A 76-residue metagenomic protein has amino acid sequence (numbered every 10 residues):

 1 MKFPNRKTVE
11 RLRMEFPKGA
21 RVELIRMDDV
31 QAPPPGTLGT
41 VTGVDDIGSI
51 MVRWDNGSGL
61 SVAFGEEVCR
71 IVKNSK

Functional and structural regions predicted by a protein language model:
K2-K76: Basic/aromatic-rich interaction segments and small domains that mediate binding to polyanionic partners
